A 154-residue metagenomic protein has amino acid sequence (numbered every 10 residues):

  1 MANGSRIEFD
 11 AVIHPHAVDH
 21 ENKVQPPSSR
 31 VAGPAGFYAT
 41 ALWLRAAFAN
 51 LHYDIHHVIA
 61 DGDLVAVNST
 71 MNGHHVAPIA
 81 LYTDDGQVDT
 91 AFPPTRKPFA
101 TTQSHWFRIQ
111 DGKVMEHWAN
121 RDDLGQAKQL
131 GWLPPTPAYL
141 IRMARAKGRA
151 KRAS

Functional and structural regions predicted by a protein language model:
M1-S154: C-terminal and inter-domain tail/linker signature
